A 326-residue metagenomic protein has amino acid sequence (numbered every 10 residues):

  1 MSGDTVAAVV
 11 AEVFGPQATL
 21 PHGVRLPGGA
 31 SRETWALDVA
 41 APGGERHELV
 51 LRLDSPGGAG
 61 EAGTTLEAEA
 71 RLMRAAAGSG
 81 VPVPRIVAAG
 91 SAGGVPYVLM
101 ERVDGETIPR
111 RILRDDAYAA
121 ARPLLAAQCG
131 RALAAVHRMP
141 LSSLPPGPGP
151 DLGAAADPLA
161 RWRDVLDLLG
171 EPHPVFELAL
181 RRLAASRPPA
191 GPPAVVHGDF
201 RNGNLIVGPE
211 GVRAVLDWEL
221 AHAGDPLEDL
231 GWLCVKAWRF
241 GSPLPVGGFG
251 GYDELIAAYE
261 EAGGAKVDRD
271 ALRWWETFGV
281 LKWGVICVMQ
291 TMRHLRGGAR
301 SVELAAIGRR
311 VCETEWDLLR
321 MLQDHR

Functional and structural regions predicted by a protein language model:
M1-Q17: Juxta-kinase regulatory segment immediately upstream of eukaryotic protein kinase catalytic domains
A18-V24: Conserved N-terminal boundary motif of the eukaryotic protein kinase catalytic domain
V24-A179, A185-P192: ATP-binding pocket architecture of kinase catalytic cores
P193-V195, R213: Conserved protein kinase catalytic-loop anchor
V195-H197, N202: Catalytic-loop of the protein kinase fold
L216-A221: Activation of the activation-loop gatekeeper triad in protein kinase-fold domains
D229-G264, F278-R296: Active-site activation/catalytic loop segments of kinase-like enzymes and analogous catalytic loops in related
